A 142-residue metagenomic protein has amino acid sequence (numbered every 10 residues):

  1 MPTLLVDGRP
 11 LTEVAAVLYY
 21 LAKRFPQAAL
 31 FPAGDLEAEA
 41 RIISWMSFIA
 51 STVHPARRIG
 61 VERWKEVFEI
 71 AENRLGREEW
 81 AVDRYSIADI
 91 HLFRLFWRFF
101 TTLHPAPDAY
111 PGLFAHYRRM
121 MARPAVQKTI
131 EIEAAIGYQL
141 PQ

Functional and structural regions predicted by a protein language model:
M1-E66, E72, A81: GST-like domain detector, emphasizing the conserved glutathione-binding G-site in the N-terminal thioredoxin-like
M1-P2, P111, P124: Proline-centered helix-kink/hinge sites
L4, D89, R123: Conserved G/P- and acidic residue-centered "switch" motifs that form tight phosphate/ATP-binding loops in soluble
A22, P26, A50, G76 (+3 more regions): Hydrophobic/aromatic-lined pockets within catalytic cores
Q27, N73-R84, A125-T129: Surface-exposed helix-capping loop/turn segments at secondary-structure junctions
I43-I49, F114-Q127: Short, mixed-charge aromatic SLiMs
R57, W80-T102, A106-A109, F114 (+2 more regions): GST superfamily/GST-like fold recognition
E131-Q142: Terminal-tail/helix-coil boundary detector
